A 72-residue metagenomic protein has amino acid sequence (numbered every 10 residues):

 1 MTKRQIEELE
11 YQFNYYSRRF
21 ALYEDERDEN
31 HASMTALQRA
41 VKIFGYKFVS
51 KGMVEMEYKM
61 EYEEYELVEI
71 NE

Functional and structural regions predicted by a protein language model:
M1-R4, E64-E72: Short intrinsically disordered terminal tails
T2-N14, N30-S33: Short amphipathic alpha-helical heptad-repeat segments
S17-E64: Acidic, low-complexity, intrinsically disordered interaction modules
